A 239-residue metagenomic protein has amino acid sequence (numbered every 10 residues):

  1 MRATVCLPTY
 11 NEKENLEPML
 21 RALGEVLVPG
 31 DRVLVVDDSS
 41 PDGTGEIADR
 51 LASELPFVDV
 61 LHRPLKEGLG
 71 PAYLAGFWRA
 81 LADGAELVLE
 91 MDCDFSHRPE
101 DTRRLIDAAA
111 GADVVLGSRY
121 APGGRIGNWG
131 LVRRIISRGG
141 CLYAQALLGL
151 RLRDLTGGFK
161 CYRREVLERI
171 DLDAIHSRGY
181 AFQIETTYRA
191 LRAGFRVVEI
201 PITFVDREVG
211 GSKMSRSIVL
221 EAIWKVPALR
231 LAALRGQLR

Functional and structural regions predicted by a protein language model:
M1, G149-L150, L172-R239: Hydrophobic helical membrane-anchoring modules
E12-V26: Short, well-formed alpha-helical segments that are part of the catalytic scaffolds of diverse glycosyltransferases
E14-P18, D42-L51: Acidic helix N-cap motif at the loop->helix transition within catalytic regions of sugar-transfer enzymes
L23, G76, D94, R163 (+3 more regions): Residue-level signature of catalytic and energy-coupling elements of molecular machines, predominantly ATP/GTP-dependent
G30-S40, L61-H62, M91: Short beta-strand/loop segment that forms part of the nucleotide-sugar
D37-E46, F95: A conserved acidic beta->alpha catalytic loop
L61-A82, L87, P99-Y180, R207-W224: Acceptor/aglycone-binding surface of glycosyltransferases and processive sugar-polymer synthases
